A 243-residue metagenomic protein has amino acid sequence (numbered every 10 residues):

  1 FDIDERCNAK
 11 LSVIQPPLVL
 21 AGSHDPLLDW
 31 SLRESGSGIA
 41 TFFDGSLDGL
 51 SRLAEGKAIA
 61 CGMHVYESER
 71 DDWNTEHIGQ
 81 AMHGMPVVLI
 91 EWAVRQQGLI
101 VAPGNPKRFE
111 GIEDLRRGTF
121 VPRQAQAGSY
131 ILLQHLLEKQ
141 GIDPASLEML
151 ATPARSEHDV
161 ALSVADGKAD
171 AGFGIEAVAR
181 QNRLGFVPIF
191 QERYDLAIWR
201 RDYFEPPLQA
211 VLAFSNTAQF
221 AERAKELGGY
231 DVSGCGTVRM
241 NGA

Functional and structural regions predicted by a protein language model:
F1-K57, W73-P86, K107-F109, E138 (+1 more regions): N-terminal hydrophobic or amphipathic helices and topogenic motifs
V13-S23, I112-I131: Short loop->beta-strand "edge-of-pocket" segments that line small-molecule binding or catalytic clefts across diverse
L28-G36, I112, R123, S129-T152: Ligand-binding cleft/hinge of the Venus flytrap
L47-C61, V65-Y66, P153-K168: Short helices/loops that flank or line small-molecule/ion binding pockets
A60-Q97: Acidic, polar ligand-binding/catalytic clefts
H64-G79, A161-Q191: A ligand-binding cleft/hinge motif common to bilobed small-molecule-binding domains
G84-G98, R180, L184-A213, V232-R239: Periplasmic-binding protein-like
W92, V101-F120: Flexible hinge/capping segments at coil-to-helix
